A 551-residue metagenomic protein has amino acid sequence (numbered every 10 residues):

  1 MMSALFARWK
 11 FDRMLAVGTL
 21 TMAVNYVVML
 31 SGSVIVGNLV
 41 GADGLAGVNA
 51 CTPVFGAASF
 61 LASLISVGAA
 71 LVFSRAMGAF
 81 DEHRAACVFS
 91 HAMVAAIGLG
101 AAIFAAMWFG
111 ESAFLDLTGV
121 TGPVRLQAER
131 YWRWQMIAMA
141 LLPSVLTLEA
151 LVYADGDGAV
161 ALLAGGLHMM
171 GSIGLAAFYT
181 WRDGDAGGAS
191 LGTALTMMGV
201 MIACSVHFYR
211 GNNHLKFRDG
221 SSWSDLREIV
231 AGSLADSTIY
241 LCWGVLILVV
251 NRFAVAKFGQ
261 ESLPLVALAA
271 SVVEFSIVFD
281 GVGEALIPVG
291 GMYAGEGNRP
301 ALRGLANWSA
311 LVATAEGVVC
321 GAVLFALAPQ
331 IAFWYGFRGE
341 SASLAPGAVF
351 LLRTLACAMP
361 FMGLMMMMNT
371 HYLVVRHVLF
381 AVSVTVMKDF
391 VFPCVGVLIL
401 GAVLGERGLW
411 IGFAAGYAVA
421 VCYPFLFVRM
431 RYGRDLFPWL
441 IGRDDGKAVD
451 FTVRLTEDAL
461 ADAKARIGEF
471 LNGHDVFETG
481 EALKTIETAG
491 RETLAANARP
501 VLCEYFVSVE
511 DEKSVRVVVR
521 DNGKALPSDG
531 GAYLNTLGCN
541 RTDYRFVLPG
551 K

Functional and structural regions predicted by a protein language model:
M1-G18, F73-A138, G174, F178-L234 (+2 more regions): Short alpha-helical transmembrane segments in multi-pass integral membrane proteins
R13-V36, W134, V145, H168 (+4 more regions): Transmembrane helical elements of multi-pass membrane transporters/channels
V36-G56, P123-E129, A186, L191 (+3 more regions): Interfacial/gating helices of multi-pass transporter permease domains
L45-A105, V145-G156, L263-A322, L364-A381: Small-residue-rich hydrophobic transmembrane alpha-helices
L151-F178, G187-S190, A194, V282 (+3 more regions): Alpha-helical transmembrane segments of multi-pass membrane transporters/permeases
R431-K484: Bergerat-fold GHKL ATPase/HATPase_c domain
V476-E504: Conserved ATP-binding N-box helix of the HATPase_c
E512-L534: Glycine-rich/acidic phosphate-handling loop/turn and adjacent ATP-lid/helix of nucleotide-binding kinase/ATPase domains
